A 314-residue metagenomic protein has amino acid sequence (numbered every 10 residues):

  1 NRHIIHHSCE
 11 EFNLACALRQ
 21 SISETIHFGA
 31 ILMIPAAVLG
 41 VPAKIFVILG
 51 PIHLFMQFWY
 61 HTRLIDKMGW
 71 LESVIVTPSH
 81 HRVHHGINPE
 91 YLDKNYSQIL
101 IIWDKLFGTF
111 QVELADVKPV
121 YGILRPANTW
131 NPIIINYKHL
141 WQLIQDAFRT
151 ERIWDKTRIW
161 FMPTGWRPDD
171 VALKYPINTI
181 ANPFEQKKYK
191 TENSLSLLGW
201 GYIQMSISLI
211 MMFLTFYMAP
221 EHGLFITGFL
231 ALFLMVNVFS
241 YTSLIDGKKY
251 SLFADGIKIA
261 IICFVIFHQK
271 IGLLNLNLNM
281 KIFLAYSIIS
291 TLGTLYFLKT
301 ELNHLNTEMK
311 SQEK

Functional and structural regions predicted by a protein language model:
N1-I4, R158-N182: Short, charged cytosolic
N1-P132: Membrane-embedded catalytic scaffold of the fatty acid hydroxylase/desaturase
C9-I22, I180-G201: Membrane interfacial helix-start motif at the N-side
L54-F55, R167, C263: A short structural micro-motif
G69-V76, K94, W141-Q145, L278-I282: Short alpha-helical linear motifs
T77, H304-K314: Short, highly charged, low-complexity non-transmembrane loops/tails of multi-pass membrane proteins
K118-W166: A membrane-cytosol interface segment of integral membrane proteins
Y189-L276, M280-N306: Substrate-recognition/cap regions that form aromatic- and gly/pro-loop-enriched pockets for small-molecule ligands
